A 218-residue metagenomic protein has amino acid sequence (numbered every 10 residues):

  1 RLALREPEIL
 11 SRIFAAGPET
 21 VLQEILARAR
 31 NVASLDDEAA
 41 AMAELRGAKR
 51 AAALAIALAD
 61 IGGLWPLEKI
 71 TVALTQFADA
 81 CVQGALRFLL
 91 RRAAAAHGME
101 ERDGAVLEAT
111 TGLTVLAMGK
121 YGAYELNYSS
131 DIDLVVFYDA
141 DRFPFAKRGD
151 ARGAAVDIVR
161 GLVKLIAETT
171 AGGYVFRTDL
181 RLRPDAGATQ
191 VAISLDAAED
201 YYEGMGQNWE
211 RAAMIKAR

Functional and structural regions predicted by a protein language model:
R1-R218: A nucleotide- and high-energy phosphate-metabolite-utilizing enzyme signature
